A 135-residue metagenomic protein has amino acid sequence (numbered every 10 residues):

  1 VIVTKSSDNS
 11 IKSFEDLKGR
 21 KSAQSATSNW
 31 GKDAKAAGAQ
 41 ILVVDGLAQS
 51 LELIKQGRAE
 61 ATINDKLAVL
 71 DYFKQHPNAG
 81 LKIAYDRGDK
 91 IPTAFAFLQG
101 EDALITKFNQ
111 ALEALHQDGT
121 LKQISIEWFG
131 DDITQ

Functional and structural regions predicted by a protein language model:
V1-T4, K66, L70-E113, D131-Q135: Periplasmic-binding protein-like
I2, L17, I54, F95 (+3 more regions): Residue-level signal for nonpolar/aromatic packing positions in well-ordered secondary structure
T4-S22: Flexible hinge/capping segments at coil-to-helix
K5, S25-N29, G46-L47, I63-F73 (+1 more regions): Beta->alpha turn/N-cap motifs
N9, A26-S28, L42-Q56, K90-I91: Short helix-initiation/N-cap motifs at beta->coil->alpha
K12, S22-A37, K66: Secondary-structure junction motif
E15-K18, A36-A37, A48-A68, Q75: Short helices/loops that flank or line small-molecule/ion binding pockets
N29-L42, L81-A84, K107-Q135: Ligand-binding clefts/hinges and TM-proximal coupling segments of bilobed small-molecule sensing domains
